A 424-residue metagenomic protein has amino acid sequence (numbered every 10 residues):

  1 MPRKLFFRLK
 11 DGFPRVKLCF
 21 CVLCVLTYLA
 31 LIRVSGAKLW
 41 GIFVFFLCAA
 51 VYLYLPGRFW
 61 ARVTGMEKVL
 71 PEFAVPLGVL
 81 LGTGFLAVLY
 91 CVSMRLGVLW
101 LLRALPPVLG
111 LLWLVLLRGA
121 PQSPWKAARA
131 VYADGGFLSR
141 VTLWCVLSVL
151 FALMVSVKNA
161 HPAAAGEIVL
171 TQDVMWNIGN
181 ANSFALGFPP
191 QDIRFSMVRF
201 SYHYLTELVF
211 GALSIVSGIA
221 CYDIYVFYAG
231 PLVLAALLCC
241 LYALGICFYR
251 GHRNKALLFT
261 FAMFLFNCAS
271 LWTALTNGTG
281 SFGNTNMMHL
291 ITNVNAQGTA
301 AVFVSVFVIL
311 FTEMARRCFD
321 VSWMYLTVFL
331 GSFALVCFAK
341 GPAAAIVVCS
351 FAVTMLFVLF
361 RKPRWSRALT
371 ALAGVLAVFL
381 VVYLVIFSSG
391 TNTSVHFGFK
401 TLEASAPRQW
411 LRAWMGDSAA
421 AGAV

Functional and structural regions predicted by a protein language model:
M1-G135: Membrane-embedded, hydrophobic transmembrane alpha-helices
K17, V44-L55, R140-W144, N295-V306 (+1 more regions): Alpha-helical transmembrane segments at the extracellular/periplasmic loop-to-helix junctions of multi-pass membrane
V25-F43, P162, G166-V174, V198-R199 (+4 more regions): Transmembrane catalytic cores of multi-pass membrane glycosyltransferases and polysaccharide-assembly enzymes
C48, S148-F303: Active-site lumenal/periplasmic loops and adjacent helix-entry segments of GT-C-fold, multi-pass membrane
L55-E72, C91, R95, S123 (+3 more regions): Transmembrane alpha-helical segments of multipass membrane enzymes and assembly factors that act on membrane-embedded
L96-L105, K126-V141, H252-A256, V321-M324 (+1 more regions): Membrane-interfacial entry segments at the cytosolic side of transmembrane helices
V304-M324: Membrane-interface transmembrane helices that cradle and orient dolichyl/undecaprenyl
Y325-A339, A352: Membrane-interface alpha helices of multi-pass inner-membrane proteins
